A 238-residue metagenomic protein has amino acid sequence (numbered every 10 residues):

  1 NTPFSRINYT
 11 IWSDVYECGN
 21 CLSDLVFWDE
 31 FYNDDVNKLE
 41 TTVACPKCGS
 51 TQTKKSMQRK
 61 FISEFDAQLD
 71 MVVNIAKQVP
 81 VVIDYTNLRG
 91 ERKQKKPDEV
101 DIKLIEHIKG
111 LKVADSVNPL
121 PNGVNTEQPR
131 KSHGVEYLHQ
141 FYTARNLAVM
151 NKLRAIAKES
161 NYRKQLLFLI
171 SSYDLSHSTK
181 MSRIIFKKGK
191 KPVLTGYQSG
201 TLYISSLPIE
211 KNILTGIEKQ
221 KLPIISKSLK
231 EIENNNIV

Functional and structural regions predicted by a protein language model:
N1-V238: Nucleic-acid modification enzymes, centered on SAM-dependent nucleic-acid methyltransferases
